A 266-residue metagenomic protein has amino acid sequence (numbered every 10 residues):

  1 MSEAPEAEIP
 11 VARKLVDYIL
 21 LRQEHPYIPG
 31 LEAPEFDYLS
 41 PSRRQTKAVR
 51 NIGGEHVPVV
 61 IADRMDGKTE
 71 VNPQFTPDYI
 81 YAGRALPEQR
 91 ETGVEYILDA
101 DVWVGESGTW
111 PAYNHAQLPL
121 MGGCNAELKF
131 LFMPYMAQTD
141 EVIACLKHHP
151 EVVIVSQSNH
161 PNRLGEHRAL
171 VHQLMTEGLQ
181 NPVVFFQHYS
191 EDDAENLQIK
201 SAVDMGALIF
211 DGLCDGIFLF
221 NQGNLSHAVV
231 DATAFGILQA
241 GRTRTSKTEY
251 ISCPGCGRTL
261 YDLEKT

Functional and structural regions predicted by a protein language model:
M1-I52, L128-F130, Y135-T266: Catalytic alpha/beta core domains of metabolic enzymes, predominantly
E6, P10-C124, L128-Y135: Active-site loops and adjacent core secondary-structure elements that bind or stabilize anionic groups
